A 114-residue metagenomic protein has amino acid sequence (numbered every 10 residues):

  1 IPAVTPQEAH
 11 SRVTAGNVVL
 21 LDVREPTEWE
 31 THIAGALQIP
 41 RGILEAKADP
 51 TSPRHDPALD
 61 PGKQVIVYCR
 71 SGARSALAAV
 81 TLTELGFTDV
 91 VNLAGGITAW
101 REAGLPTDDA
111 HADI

Functional and structural regions predicted by a protein language model:
I1-V19, P26-I66, A73-I114: Rhodanese-like catalytic fold shared by cysteine-dependent sulfurtransferases and DSP/PTP-type phosphatases
